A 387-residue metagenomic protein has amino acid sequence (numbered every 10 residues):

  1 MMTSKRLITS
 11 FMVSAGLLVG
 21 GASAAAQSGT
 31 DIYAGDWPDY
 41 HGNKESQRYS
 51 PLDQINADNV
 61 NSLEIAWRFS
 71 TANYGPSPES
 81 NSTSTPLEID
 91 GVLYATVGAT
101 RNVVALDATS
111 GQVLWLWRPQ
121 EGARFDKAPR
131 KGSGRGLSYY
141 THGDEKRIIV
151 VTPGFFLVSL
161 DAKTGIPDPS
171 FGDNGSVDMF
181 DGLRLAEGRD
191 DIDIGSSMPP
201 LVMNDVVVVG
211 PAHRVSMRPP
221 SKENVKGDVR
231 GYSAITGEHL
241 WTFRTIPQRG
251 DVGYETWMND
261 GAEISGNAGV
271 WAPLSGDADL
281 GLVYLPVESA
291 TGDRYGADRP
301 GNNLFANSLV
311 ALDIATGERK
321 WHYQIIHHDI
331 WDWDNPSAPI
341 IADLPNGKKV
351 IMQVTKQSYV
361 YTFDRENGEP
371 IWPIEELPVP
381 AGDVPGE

Functional and structural regions predicted by a protein language model:
M2-M12: Bacterial N-terminal signal peptides that target proteins for export
S10-G20: Bacterial N-terminal signal peptides
G21-A26: Sec/Tat signal peptide C-region and signal peptidase I cleavage site
Q27-A66, T245-V252: Blade/loop signatures of beta-propeller domains
I32, W37, E45, S70-N73 (+5 more regions): Acidic, proline/glycine-rich low-complexity intrinsically disordered segments
W37-H41, E79-G98, N102, P129-F156 (+5 more regions): Repeat-blade elements of multi-bladed beta-propeller folds
P51-V60, I65-A95: Asp/Glu-centered strand-loop micro-motifs enriched in Gly/Pro and often flanked by an aromatic residue
N59-A72, V103-K127, D144, L157-D191 (+5 more regions): Extracytoplasmic/lumenal domain signature
